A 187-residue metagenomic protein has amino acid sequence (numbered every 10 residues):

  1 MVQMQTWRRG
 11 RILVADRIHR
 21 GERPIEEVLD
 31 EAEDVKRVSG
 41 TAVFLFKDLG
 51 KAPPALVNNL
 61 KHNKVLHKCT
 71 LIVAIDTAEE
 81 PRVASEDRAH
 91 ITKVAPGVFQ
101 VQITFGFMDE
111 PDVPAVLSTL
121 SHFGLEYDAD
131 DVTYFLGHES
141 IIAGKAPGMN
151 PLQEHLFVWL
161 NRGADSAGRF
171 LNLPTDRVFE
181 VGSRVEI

Functional and structural regions predicted by a protein language model:
M1-R9: A generic transmembrane alpha-helix motif of multi-pass inner-membrane proteins
R9-I187: Cytosolic C-terminal regulatory domains/tails of membrane transporters and channels
